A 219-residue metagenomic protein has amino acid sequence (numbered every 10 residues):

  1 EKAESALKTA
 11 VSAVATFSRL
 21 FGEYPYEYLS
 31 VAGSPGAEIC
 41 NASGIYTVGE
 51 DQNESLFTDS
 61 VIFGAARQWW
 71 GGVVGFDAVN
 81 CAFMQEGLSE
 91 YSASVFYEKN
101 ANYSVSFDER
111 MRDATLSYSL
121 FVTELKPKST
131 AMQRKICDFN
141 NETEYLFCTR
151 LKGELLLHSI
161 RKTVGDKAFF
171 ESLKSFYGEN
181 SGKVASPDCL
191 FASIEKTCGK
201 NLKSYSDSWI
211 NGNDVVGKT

Functional and structural regions predicted by a protein language model:
E1-C81, S92, T143: Juxtacatalytic substrate-recognition/specificity segment
K2, A6-A13, F57, V61-A65 (+8 more regions): Stable alpha-helical elements in mature extracytoplasmic
S12-R19, Q68, Y91, V95 (+6 more regions): Residue-level signal for well-ordered alpha-helical scaffold segments within enzymatic catalytic domains
A13, V73, I136-C137, R161-V164 (+1 more regions): Active-site and adjacent substrate-binding regions of carbohydrate-active enzymes
F21-P25, W69-V73, D77-A78, S92-S104 (+6 more regions): A generic secondary-structure signal for well-formed alpha-helical elements
E23-A32, D77-N80, Y103-E109, E171-S172 (+1 more regions): Surface-exposed patches in mature extracellular/periplasmic domains of secreted proteins
N80-A82, E86-L155, T163, N180 (+1 more regions): Acidic/His/Gly-enriched intrinsically disordered linker/tail segments that often contain short helix/coil "MoRF-like"
S104, T143-T219: Amphipathic alpha-helical substructures
